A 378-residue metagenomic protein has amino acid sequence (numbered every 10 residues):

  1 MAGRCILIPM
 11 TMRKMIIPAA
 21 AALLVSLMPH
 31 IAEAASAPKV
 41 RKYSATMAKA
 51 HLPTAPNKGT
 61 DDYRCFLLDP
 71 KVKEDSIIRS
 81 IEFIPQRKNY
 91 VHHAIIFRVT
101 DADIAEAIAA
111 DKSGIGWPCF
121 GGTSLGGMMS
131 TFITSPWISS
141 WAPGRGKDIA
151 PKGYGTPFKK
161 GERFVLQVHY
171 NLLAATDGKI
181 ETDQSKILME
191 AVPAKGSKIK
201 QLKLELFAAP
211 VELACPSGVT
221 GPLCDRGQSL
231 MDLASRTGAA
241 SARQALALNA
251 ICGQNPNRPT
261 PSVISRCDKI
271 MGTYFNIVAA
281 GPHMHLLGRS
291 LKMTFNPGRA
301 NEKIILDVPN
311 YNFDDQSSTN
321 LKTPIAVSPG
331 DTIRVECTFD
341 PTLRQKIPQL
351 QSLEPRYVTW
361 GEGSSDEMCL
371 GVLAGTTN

Functional and structural regions predicted by a protein language model:
I6-I8: Short, positively charged and aromatic/hydrophobic N-terminal segments
T11-I16: N-terminal export and membrane-targeting signals
P18-L27: Bacterial N-terminal signal peptides
M28-E33: Sec/Tat signal peptide C-region and signal peptidase I cleavage site
A35-N378: Beta-strand-centric surfaces of beta-sandwich/beta-rich domains
